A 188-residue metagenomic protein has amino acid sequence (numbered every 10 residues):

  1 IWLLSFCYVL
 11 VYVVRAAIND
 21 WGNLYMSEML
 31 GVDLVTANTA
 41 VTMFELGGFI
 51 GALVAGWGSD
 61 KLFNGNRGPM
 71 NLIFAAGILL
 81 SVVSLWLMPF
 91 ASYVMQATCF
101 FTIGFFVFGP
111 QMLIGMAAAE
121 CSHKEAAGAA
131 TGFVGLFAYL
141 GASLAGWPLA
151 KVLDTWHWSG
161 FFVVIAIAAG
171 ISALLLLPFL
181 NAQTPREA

Functional and structural regions predicted by a protein language model:
I1-L53, Q111, A145-G146: Extracytoplasmic gate region of multi-pass secondary transporters
L53-G65, L153-D154: Helix-to-loop junctions at the C-terminal end of transmembrane segments in multipass secondary transporters
K61-A75: Cytoplasmic membrane-interface "Motif A"-like loop-to-helix N-cap segments of 12-TM Major Facilitator Superfamily
N64, A118-A127: Paired intracellular helix-loop junctions of major facilitator superfamily
N66-P69, A150-A168: A membrane-interface helix-boundary motif in multi-pass transporters
A76-F90: C-terminal ends and interior cores of transmembrane alpha-helices in multi-pass membrane transporters/permeases
L85-P89, W158, V163-A188: Multi-pass alpha-helical transporter architecture, strongest for 12-TM Major Facilitator/SLC carriers used
K124-T155: A late C-terminal transmembrane helix in Major Facilitator Superfamily
